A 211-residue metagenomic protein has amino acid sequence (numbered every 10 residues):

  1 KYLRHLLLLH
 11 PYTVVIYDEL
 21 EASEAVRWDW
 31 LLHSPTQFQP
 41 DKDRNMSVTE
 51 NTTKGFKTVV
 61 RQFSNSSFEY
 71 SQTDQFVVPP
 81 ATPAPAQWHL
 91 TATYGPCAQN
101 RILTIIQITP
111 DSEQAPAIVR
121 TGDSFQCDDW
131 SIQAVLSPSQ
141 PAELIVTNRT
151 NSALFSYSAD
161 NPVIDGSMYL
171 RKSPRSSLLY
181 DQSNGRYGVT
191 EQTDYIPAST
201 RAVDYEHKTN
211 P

Functional and structural regions predicted by a protein language model:
K1-N210: CBM-like, beta-strand-rich accessory domains located in the C-terminal region of large, secreted polysaccharide-active
